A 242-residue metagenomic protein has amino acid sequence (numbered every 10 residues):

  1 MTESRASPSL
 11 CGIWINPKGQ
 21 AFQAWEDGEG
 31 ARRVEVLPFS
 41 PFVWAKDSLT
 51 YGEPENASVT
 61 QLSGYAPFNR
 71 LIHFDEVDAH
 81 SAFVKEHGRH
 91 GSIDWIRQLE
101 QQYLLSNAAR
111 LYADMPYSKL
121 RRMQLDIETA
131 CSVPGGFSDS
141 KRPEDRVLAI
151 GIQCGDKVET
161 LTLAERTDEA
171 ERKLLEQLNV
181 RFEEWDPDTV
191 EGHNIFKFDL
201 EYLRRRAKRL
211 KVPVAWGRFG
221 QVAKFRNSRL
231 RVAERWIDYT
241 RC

Functional and structural regions predicted by a protein language model:
M1-C242: The two-metal-ion catalytic cores of nucleic-acid processing enzymes
